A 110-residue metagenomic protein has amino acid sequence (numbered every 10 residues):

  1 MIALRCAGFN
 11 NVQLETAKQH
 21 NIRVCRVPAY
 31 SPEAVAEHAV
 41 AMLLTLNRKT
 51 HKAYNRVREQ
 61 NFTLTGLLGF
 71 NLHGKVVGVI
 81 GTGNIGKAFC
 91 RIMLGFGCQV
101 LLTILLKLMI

Functional and structural regions predicted by a protein language model:
M1-C25: An N-terminal-biased, well-structured beta-alpha scaffold segment characteristic of Rossmann-like dinucleotide-binding
C6, V24-R26, L46-R48, L101-T103: Short, surface-exposed linear patches
C6-F9, A29-P32, L106-K107: Short, acidic/turn-prone active-site loops that include or flank metal/cofactor- and phosphate-binding residues
N11-T16, H51-F62, G97-Q99, T103-L108: Mobile beta-alpha loop/short-helix "lid" or hinge segments that flank ligand
H20, P28-V76, A88-R91: Phosphate-binding beta-alpha-beta segment of Rossmann-like dinucleotide-binding domains, i.e., the NAD(P)
T65-I110: Rossmann-like dinucleotide/phosphate-binding beta-alpha-beta segment
